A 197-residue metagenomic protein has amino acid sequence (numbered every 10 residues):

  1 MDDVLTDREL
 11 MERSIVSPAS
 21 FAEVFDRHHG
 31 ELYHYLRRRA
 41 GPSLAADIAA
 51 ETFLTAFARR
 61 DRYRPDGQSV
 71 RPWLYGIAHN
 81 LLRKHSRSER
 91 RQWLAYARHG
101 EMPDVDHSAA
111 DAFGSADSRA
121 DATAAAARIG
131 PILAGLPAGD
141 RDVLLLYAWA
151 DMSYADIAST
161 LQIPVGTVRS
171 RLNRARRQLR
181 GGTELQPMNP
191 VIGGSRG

Functional and structural regions predicted by a protein language model:
V4, W93-A122, A126, I192: Internal acidic/polar
E12-H34: A short, charge-rich alpha-helical start-of-domain segment used by transcription regulators
F25, P42-R59: Conserved RNAP core-binding helix
H29, Y33, F53, P137 (+2 more regions): C-terminal flanking helix
D47-L54, Q68-N80: Structural recognition of an alpha-helix C-terminal capping motif at a helix-to-coil junction
A58-P65, G76-G100, A122, R174: Arg/Lys-rich amphipathic alpha helix in sigma70-family domain 2
L94, G100-E101, D106-S108, P131 (+3 more regions): C-terminal edge and immediately downstream basic/flexible tail or linker adjoining helix-turn-helix-like DNA-binding
G130-D142, A150-T167: Helix-turn-helix DNA-binding module
